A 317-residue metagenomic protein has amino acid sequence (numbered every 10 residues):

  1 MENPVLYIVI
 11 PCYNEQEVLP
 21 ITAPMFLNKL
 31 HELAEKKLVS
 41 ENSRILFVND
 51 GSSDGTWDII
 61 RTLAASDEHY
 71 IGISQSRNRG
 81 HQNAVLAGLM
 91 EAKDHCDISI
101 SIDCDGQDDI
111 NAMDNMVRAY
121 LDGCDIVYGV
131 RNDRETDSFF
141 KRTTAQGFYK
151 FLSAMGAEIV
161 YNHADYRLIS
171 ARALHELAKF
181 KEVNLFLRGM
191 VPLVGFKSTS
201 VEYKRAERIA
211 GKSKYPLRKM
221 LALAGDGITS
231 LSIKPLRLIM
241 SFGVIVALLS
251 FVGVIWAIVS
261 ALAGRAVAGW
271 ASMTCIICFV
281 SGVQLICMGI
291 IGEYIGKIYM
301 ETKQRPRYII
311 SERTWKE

Functional and structural regions predicted by a protein language model:
M1-N3, S40, Y161, I169 (+1 more regions): A generic fold-level signal
M1-S138: Structured catalytic core of nucleotide-sugar glycosyltransferases
M1-V5, F186-E317: Hydrophobic helical membrane-anchoring modules
P11, Q75-R77, R167, M240 (+2 more regions): Short conserved micro-motifs on helix faces and helix-strand junctions that flank and scaffold key functional residues
N28, E32, T62, S66 (+7 more regions): Conserved amphipathic alpha-helical interaction elements at protein-protein interfaces in regulatory, energy-coupling
L38-N42, G72, V127-G129, V160-N162 (+4 more regions): Short, hydrophobic secondary-structure boundary micro-motifs
I73-E91, I98, Q107-M190, A206-G225: Acceptor/aglycone-binding surface of glycosyltransferases and processive sugar-polymer synthases
